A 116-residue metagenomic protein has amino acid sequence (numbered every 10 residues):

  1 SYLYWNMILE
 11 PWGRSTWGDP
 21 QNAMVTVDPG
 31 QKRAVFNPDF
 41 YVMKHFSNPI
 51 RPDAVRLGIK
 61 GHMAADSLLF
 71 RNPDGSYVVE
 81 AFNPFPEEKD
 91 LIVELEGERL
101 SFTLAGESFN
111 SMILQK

Functional and structural regions predicted by a protein language model:
S1-Y2, P52, G75: Loop/turn elements at helix/coil->beta-strand transitions in domains of secreted/extracellular proteins
S1-Y41: Aromatic/acidic polysaccharide-binding cleft in carbohydrate-active enzymes
W5-M7, L57-G61: Acidic carboxylate-rich catalytic motifs and surrounding loops in phosphoryl-/glycosyl-chemistry enzymes
G13-T16, D90-V93, L114: Short conserved micro-motifs at the rims of enzyme active sites and ligand-binding pockets
H45-N48, I59-E96, E107: Carbohydrate-binding surface patches
I50, A54-R56: Edge strands and adjacent loops of beta-rich recognition modules
E98-S101: Surface-exposed loop/edge segments in extracytoplasmic proteins
T103-K116: C-terminal beta-strand-rich structural cap/linker in extracellular carbohydrate-active enzymes
